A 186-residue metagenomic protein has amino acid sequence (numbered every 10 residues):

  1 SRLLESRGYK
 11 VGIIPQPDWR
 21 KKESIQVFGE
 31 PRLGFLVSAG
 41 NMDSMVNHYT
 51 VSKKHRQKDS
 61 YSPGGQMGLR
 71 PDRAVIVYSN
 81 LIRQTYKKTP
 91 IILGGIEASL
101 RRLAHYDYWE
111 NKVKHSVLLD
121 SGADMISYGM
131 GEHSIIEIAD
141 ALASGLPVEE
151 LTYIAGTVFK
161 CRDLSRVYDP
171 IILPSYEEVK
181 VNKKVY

Functional and structural regions predicted by a protein language model:
S1-V11: Short helix-loop-beta junction
P15-Y186: Glycine-rich beta-alpha loop elements in corrinoid/cobalamin-binding modules across cobalamin-dependent enzymes
